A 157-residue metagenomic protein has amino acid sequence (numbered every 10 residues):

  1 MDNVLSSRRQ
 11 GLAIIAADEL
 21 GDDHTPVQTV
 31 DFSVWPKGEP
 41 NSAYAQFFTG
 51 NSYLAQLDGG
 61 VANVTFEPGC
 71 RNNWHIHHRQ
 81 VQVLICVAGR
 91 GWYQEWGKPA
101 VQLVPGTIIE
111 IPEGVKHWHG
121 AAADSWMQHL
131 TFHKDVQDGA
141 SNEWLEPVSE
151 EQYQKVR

Functional and structural regions predicted by a protein language model:
N3-G60, S141-R157: A short, N-terminal "cap"/entry segment at the start of jelly-roll beta-barrel domains of the cupin/DSBH fold
T49-N51, Q80, S125-W126: Short acidic/glycine-enriched loop/turn segments that link adjacent beta-strands
L54-Q56, V61-T65, V83, A100 (+2 more regions): Conserved hydrophobic/aromatic beta-strand scaffold that supports enzyme active sites
G60-H78: Conserved short histidine dyad/triad with adjacent acidic residue
N63, I76, V87, E95-G97 (+2 more regions): Residue-level recognition of conserved beta-strand positions in structured domain cores
R71, H78-P105, V115: A short beta-strand-loop-beta hairpin characteristic of the jelly-roll/cupin
W92, A100, P105, E113-A140: Ligand-binding loop in jelly-roll beta-barrel domains
